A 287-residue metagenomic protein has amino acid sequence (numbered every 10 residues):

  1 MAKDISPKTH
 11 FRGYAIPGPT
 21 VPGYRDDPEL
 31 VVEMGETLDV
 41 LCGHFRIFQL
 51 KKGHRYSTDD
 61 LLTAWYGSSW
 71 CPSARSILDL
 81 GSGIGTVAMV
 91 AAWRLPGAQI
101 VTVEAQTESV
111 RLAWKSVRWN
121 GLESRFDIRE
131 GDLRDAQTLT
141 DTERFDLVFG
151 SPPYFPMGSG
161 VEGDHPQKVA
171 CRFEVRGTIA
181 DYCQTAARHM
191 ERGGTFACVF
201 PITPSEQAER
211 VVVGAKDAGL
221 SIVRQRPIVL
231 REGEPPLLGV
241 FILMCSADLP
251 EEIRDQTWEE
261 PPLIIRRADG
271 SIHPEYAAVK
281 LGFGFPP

Functional and structural regions predicted by a protein language model:
M1-G35: N-terminal auxiliary segments of SAM/dcSAM-dependent transferases
K3-S6, P235-P287: SAM/dcSAM-binding transferase cores
E29-S76, S82-W93, I242, T257-W258: SAM-dependent Rossmann-like transferase core, predominantly class I methyltransferases with a strong bias toward
F48, V101, D127-R129, V223-R226: General small-molecule cofactor/ligand-binding pocket signal
T63, S151, Y182, L243: Residue-level signal for inorganic ion chemistry
Y66-G150, P156-V161: Conserved SAM/SAH cofactor-binding pocket of Class I
E143, P152-D181: Mobile active-site "lid"/loop adjacent to the S-adenosyl-L-methionine
V175-P236: Conserved Class I SAM-dependent methyltransferase catalytic core
